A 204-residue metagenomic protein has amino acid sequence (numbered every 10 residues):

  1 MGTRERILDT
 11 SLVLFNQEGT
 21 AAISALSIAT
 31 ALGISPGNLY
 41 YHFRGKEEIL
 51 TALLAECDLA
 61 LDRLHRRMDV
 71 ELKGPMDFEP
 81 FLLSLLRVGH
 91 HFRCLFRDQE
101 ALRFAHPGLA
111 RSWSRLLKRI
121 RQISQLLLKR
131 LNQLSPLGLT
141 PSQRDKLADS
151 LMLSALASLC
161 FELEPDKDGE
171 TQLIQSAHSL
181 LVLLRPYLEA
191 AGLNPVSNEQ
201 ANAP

Functional and structural regions predicted by a protein language model:
M1-R4: Short, Lys/Arg-enriched anionic-surface-contact patches
R6, T10, L14-A52: Helix-turn-helix
A55-L61: Short, basic, alpha-helical segments at the C-terminal edge of helix-turn-helix-like DNA-binding modules
H65-M68, F96-R103, L131-N132, S158-D166: Secondary-structure edge/capping motif, primarily at the C-terminal ends of alpha-helices and the immediately following
R66-C94: Hydrophobic alpha-helical connector segments
G89-R111, Q125-K129: Amphipathic alpha-helical segments used for helix-helix packing
G108-L134, D145-L156, C160, Q175-V182: Amphipathic alpha-helical packing segments from all-alpha helical-bundle domains
L126, A157-P204: C-terminal peripheral helix-coil segments that are non-catalytic and often amphipathic
